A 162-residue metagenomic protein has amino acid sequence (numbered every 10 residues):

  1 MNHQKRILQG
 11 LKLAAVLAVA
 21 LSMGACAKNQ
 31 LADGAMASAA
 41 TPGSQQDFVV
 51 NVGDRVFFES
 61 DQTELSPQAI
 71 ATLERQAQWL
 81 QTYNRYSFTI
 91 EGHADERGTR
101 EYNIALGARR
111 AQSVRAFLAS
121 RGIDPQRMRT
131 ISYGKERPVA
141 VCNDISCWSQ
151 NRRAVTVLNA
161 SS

Functional and structural regions predicted by a protein language model:
N2-A15: Bacterial N-terminal signal peptides that target proteins for export
L21-A25: C-terminal motif of bacterial Sec signal peptides marking the signal peptidase cleavage site
A27-S87, A160-S162: Periplasmic peptidoglycan-binding/tethering modules of Gram-negative envelope proteins
Q68, T72-R75, E101, R109 (+2 more regions): Extracytoplasmic/secreted proteins, especially bacterial periplasmic and envelope-associated proteins
N84-H93, A108-V139, R152-S162: A non-catalytic structural micro-motif
A140-D144: Short beta-alpha junctions and helix-cap segments that line functional grooves
S146-Q150: A generic structural micro-feature
